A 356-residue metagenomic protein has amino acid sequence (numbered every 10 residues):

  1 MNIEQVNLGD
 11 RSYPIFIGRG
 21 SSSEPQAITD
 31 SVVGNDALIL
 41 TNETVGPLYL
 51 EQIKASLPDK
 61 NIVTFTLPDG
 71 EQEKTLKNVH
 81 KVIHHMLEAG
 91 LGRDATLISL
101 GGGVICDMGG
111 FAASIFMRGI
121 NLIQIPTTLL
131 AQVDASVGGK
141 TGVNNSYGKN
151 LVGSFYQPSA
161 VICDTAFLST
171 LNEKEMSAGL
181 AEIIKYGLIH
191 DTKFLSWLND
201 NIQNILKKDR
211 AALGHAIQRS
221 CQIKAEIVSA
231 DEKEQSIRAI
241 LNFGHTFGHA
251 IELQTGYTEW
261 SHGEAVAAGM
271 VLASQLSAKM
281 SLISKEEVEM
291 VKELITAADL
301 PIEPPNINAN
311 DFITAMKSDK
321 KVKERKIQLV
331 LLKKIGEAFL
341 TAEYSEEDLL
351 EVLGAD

Functional and structural regions predicted by a protein language model:
M1-A95: ATP/NTP phosphate-donor binding region
N2-E4, I183, L282-D356: C-terminal charged capping/lid subdomain of soluble metabolic enzymes
N7, V32, G90-G92, I115-F116 (+5 more regions): Solvent-exposed alpha-helices and their adjacent loops that cap or buttress functional pockets in soluble metabolic
F16, S22, F111-Q203: A glycine/threonine-rich phosphate-anchoring loop and its flanking beta-alpha core in nucleotide/phosphate-binding
I83-L100, G109-Q124: Non-catalytic interfacial helical region
V104-F111, Q132, H249-A250: Short glycine/serine/threonine-rich phosphate/pyrophosphate-binding segments that cradle anionic phosphate groups
S196, N201-N310: Active-site segments that bind and position negatively charged phosphate/pyrophosphate groups
